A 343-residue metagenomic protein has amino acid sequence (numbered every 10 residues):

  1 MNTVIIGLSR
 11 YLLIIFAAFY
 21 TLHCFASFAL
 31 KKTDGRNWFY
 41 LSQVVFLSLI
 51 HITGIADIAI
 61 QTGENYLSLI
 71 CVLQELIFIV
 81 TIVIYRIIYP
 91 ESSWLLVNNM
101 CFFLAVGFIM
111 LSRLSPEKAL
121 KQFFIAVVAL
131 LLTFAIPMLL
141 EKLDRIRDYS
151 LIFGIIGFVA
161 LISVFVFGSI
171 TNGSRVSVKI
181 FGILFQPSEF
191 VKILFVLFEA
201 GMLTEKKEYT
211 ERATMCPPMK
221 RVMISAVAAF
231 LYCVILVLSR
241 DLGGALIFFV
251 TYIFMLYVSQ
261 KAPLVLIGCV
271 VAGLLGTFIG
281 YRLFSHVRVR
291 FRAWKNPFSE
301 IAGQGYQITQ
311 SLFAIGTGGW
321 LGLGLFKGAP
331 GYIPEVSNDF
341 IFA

Functional and structural regions predicted by a protein language model:
M1-A17: Hydrophobic transmembrane alpha-helical segments in integral membrane proteins
S9-R10, R145, V176, L312 (+1 more regions): Hydrophobic alpha-helical transmembrane segments
A17-C24, I50-H51, L104, G157-V164: Helical transmembrane-bundle signal
L22-F39: Membrane-interface helix-loop junction between the first two transmembrane segments
F39-F46, V97, R221-V222: Select subsegments of transmembrane alpha-helices in polytopic membrane proteins, especially boundary-proximal
G63-Q307, A343: Hydrophobic alpha-helical transmembrane segments of multi-pass inner membrane proteins, especially in bacterial systems
G305-K327: Extracytosolic (periplasmic/ER-lumenal) interhelical loops and adjacent juxtamembrane/interface segments of multi-pass
G319-A343: Long extracytoplasmic/lumenal interhelical loops at the membrane interface of multi-pass membrane proteins
